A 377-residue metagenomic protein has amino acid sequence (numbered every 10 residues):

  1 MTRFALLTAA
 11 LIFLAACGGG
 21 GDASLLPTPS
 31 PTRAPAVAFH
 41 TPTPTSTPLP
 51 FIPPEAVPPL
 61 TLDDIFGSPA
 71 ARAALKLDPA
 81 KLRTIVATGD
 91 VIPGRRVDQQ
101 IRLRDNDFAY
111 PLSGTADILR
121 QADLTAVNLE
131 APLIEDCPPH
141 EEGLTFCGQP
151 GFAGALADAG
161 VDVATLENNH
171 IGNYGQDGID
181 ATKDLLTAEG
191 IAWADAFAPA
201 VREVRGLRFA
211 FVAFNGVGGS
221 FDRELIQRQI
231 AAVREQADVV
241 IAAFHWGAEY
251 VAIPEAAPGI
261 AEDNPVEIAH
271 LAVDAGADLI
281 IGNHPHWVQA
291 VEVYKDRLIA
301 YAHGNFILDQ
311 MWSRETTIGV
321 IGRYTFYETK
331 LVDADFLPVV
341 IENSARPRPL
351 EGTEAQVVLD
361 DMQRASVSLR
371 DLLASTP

Functional and structural regions predicted by a protein language model:
M1-L6: Bacterial N-terminal signal peptides that target proteins for export
F13-A16: C-terminal motif of bacterial Sec signal peptides marking the signal peptidase cleavage site
G18-P377: Acidic, metal/ion-coordinating pockets
